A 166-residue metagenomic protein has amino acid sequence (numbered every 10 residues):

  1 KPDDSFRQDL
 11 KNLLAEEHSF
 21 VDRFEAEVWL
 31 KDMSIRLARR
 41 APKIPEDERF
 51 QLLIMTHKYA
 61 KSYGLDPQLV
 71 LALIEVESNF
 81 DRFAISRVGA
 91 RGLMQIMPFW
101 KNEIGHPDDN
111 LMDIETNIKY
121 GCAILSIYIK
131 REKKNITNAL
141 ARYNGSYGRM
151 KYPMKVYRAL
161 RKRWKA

Functional and structural regions predicted by a protein language model:
R7-D9, L14-A166: Catalytic glycan-binding domains that act on GlcNAc-containing polysaccharides
